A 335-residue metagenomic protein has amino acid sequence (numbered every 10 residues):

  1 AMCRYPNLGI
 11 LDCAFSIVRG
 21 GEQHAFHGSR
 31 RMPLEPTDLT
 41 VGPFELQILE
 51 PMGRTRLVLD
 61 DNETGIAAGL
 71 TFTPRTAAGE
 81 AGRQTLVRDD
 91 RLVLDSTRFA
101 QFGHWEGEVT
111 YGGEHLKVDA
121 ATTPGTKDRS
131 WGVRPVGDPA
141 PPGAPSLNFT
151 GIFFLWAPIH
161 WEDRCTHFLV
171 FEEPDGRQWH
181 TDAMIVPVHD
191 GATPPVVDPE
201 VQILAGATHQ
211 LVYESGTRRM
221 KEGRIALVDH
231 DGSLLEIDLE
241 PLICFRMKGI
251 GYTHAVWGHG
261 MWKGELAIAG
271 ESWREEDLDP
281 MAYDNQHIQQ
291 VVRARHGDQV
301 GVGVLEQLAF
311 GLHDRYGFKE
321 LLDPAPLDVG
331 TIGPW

Functional and structural regions predicted by a protein language model:
A1-W335: Structured soluble/peripheral alpha/beta segments that form catalytic or ligand/cofactor-binding pockets
